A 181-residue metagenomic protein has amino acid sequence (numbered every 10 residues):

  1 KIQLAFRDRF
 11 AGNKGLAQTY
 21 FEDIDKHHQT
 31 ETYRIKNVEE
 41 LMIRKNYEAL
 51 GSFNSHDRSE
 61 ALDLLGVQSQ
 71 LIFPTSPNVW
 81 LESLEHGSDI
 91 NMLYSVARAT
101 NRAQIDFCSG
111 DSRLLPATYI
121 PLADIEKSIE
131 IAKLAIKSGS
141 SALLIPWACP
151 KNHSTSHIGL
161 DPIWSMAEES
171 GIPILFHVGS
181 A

Functional and structural regions predicted by a protein language model:
K1-A181: Helix-coil boundary/capping segments in enzymes
